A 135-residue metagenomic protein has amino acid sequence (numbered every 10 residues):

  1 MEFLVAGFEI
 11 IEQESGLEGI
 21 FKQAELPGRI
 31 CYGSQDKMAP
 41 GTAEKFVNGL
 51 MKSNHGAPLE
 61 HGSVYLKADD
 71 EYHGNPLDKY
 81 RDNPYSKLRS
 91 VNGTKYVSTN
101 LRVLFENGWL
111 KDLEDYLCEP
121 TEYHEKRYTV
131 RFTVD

Functional and structural regions predicted by a protein language model:
M1-D135: Family-specific signature for flavin-dependent thymidylate synthase
